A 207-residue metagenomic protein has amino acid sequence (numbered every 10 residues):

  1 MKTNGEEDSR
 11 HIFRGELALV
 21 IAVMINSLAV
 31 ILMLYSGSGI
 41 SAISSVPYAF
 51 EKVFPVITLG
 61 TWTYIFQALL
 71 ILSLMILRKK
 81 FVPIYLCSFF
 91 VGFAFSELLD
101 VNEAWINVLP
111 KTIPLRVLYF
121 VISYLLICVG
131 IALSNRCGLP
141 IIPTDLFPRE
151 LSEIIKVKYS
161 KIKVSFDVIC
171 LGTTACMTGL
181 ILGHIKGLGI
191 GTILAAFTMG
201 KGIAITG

Functional and structural regions predicted by a protein language model:
K2-G207: Core subunits and conserved enzymes of cellular information-processing and envelope-translocation systems across
